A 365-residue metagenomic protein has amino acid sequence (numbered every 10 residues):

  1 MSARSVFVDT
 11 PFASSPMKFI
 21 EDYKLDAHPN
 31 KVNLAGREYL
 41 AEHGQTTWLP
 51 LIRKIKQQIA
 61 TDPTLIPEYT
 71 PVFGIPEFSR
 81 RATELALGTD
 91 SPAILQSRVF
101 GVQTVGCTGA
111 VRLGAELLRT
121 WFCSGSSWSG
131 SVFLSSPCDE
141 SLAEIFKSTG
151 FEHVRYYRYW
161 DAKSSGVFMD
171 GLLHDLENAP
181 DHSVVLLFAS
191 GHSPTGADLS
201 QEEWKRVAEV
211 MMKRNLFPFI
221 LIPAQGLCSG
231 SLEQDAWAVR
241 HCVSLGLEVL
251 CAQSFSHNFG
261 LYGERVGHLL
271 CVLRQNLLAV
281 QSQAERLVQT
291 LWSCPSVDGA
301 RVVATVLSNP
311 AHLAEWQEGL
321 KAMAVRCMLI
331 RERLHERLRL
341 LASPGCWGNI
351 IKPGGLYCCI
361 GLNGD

Functional and structural regions predicted by a protein language model:
S2-G88, T290, S296: N-terminal "arm"/small-domain region of PLP-dependent enzymes with the aminotransferase-like
V32, V102, F133, R155 (+3 more regions): Hydrophobic/aromatic beta-strand patches that form the interior of the parallel beta-sheet core in alpha/beta enzyme
L40-G44, P194-T195, L227, G260-L261: Short catalytic/ligand-binding loop motif for oxyanion handling, primarily in non-cytosolic enzymes, centered on
R53, Q58, P63-F217, Q225-V239 (+1 more regions): Conserved core of the PLP fold type I
I222: Walker B catalytic acidic pair
D235-A279: Active-site PLP attachment segment
Q281-A300, V306-H335: Structural signature of PLP-dependent enzymes
W316-D365: Conserved PLP-binding catalytic core of the aspartate aminotransferase-like
